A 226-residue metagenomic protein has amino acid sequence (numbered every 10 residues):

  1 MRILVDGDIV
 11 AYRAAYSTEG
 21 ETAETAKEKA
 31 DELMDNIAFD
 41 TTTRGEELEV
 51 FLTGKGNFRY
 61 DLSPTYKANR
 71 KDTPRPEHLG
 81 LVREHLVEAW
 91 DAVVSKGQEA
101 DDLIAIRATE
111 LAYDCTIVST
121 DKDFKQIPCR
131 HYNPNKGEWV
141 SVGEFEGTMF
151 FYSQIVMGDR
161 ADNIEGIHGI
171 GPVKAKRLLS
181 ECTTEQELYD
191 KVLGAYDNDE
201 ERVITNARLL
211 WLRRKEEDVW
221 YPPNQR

Functional and structural regions predicted by a protein language model:
M1-E84: Domain-level signal for Mg2+-assisted phosphodiester chemistry and nucleotide/NA-binding surfaces in nucleic-acid
K29, R44-G45, N69-R226: Extended two-metal-dependent nuclease catalytic cores across DNA- and RNA-processing enzymes
